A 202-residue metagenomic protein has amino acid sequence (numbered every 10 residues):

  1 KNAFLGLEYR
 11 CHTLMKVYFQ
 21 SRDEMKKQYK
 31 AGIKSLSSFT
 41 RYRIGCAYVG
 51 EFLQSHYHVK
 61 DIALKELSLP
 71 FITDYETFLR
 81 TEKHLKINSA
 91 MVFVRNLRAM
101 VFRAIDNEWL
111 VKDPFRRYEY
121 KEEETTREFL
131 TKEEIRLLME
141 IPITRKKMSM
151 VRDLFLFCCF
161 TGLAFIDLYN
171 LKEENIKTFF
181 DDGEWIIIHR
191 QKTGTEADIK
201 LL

Functional and structural regions predicted by a protein language model:
K1-L5: N-terminal accessory alpha/beta regions
G6-C46: Short, aromatic/basic-rich helix-turn unit that serves as a nucleic-acid recognition element
G6-L14, S37-T40, L53-T77: A Lys/Arg-rich helix-loop hairpin that forms a DNA/phosphate-binding surface
F19-D23, T40-Q54, L69, T73-R80 (+4 more regions): Amphipathic, well-packed alpha-helical segments that form the structural scaffold of globular domains
G32, I62-K65, K83, E128 (+1 more regions): Helix-turn-helix-type domain boundary/helix-start signal
S37, G45-S55, T81-R116, I166: N-terminal DNA-binding recognition helix of tyrosine site-specific recombinases/integrases
I87, M91-R95, L110, P114-F165 (+1 more regions): Basic, Lys/Arg- and aromatic-enriched nucleic-acid-binding interface segment
E119, T125-E128, E134, N170-L202: Conserved tyrosine-mediated DNA breakage-rejoining catalytic core shared by Y-recombinases
